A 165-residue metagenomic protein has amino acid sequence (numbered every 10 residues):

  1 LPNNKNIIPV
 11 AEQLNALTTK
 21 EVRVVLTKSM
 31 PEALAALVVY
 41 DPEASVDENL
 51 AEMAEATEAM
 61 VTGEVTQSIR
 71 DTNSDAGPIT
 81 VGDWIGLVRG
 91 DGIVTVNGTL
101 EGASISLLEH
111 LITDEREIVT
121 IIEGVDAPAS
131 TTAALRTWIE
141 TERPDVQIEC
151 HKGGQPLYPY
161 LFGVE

Functional and structural regions predicted by a protein language model:
L1-E165: N-terminal loops that bind phosphate or other acidic moieties and the adjacent beta-alpha structural core
